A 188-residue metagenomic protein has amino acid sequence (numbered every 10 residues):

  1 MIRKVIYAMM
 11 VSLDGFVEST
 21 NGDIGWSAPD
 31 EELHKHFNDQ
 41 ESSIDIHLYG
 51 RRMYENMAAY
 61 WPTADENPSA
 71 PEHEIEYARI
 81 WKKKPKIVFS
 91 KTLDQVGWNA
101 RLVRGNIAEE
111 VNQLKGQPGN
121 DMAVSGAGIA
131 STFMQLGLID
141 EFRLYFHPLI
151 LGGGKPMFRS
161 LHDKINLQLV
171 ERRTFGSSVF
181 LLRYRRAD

Functional and structural regions predicted by a protein language model:
M1-D188: Enzymes that bind and transform nitrogen-containing heteroaromatic metabolites
